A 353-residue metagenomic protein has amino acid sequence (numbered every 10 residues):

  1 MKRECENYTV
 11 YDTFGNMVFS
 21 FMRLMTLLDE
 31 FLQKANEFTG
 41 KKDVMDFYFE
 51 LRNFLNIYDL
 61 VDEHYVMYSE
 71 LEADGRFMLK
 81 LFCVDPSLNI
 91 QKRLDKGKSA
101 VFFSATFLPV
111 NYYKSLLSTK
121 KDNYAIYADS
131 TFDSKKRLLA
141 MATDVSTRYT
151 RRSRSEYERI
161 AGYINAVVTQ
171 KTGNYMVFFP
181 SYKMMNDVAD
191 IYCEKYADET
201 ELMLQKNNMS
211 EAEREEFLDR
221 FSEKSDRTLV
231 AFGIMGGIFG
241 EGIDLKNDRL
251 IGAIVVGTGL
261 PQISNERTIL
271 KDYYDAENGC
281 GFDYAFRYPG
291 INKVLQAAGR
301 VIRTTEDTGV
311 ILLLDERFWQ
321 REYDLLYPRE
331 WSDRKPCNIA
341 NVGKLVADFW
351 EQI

Functional and structural regions predicted by a protein language model:
M1-I353: ASCE RecA-like P-loop NTPase motor cores that couple ATP hydrolysis to mechanical translocation on nucleic acids
